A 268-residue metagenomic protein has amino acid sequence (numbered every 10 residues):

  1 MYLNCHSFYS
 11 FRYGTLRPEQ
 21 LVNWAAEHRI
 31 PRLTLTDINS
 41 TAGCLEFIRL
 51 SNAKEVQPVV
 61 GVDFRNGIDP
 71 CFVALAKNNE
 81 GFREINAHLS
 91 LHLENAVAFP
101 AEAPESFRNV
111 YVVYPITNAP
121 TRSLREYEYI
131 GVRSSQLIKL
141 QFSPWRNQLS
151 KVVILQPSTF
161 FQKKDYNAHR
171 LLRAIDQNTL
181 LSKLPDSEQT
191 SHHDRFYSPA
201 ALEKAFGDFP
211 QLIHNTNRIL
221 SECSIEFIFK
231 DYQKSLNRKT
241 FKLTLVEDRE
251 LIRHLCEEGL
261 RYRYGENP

Functional and structural regions predicted by a protein language model:
M1-K54, A87-R170, K204-Q211, T244 (+1 more regions): Domain-core and long-helix interface of multi-subunit machines
N4, D37, P58, N78 (+1 more regions): Divalent metal-coordination and catalytic microenvironments
R29-I30, T34, D63, L75-A76 (+1 more regions): Conserved alpha/beta enzyme-core scaffolds, especially Rossmann-like or related mixed alpha/beta domains that build
G43-F47, I68-P70, G81: Generic hydrophobic, aliphatic-rich segments that mediate packing or membrane embedding
Q57-I68, F160-D165, R170-E226: Phosphate/diphosphate-binding loops
R65-G67, N79-F82, A119: A short acidic, glycine/proline-enriched capping/turn motif at secondary-structure boundaries, especially helix N-cap
V73-H88, S150-V152, R173-S182: A polyampholytic, Gly/Pro-enriched intrinsically disordered region
D208-P268: Non-catalytic structural connector segments
